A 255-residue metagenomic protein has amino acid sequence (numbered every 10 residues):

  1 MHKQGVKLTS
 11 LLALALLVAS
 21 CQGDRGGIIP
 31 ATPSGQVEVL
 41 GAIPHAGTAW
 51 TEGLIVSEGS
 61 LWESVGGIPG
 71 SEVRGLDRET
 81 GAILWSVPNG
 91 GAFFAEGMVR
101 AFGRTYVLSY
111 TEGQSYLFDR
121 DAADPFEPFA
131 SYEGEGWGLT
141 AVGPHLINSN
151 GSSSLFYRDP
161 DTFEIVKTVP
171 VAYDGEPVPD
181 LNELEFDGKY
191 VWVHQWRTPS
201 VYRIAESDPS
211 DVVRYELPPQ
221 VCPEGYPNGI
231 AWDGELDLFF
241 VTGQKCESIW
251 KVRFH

Functional and structural regions predicted by a protein language model:
L17-S20: C-terminal motif of bacterial Sec signal peptides marking the signal peptidase cleavage site
Q22-R25: Bacterial signal peptide processing site
E38-P44, A82-P88, D124-A130, K167-E176 (+1 more regions): A short beta-strand motif characteristic of beta-propeller blades
A46-E58, G91-A101, Y132-G143, N148-S149 (+2 more regions): Beta-rich, blade/repeat-based domains predominating in secreted/periplasmic proteins but also intracellular
W62-I68, Y106-E112, L146-S152, V193-R197 (+1 more regions): Conserved beta-strand positions in repeat-built beta-propeller and related beta-rich domains
D77-G81, D119-A123, D159-F163, A205-P209 (+1 more regions): Short loop/turn segments that connect beta-strands within beta-propeller blades
G81-F118, P125-G138: Blade-loop segments of beta-propeller domains
S115-D174: Hydrophobic, well-structured mid-protein blocks that either form specific transmembrane helices
